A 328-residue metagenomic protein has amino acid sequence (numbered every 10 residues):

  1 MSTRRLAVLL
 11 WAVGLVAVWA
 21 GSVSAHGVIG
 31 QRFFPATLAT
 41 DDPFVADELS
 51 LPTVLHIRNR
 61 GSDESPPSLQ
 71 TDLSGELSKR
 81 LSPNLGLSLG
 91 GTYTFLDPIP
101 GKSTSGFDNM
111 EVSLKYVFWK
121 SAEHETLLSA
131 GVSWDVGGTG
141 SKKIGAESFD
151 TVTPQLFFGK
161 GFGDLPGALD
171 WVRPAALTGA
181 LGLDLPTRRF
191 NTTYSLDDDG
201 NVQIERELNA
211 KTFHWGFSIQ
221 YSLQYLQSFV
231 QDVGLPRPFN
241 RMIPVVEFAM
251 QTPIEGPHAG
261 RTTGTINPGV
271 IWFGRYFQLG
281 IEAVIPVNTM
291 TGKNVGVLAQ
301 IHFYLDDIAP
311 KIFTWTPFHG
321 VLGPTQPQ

Functional and structural regions predicted by a protein language model:
M1-L10: Bacterial N-terminal signal peptides that target proteins for export
L9-V18: Bacterial N-terminal signal peptides
A20-S22: N-terminal signal peptide c-region/cleavage motif recognized by signal peptidases
A25-Q328: Transmembrane beta-barrel domains of Gram-negative outer membranes and organellar outer membranes
